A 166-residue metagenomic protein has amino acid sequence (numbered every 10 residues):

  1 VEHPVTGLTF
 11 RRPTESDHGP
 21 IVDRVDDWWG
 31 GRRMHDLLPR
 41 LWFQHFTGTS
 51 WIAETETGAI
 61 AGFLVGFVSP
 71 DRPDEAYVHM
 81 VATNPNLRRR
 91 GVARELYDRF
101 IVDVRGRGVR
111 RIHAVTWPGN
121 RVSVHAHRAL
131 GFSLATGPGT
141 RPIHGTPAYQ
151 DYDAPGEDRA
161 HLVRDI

Functional and structural regions predicted by a protein language model:
G7-I21: A short beta-loop-alpha structural element at the N-terminal edge of CoA-dependent acyl/N-acetyltransferase catalytic
E15-S16, D23-N86, Y97-R99, D103: Acetyl-CoA-dependent GNAT
N84-R90, P118-G119: Active-site acidic-Proline motif in GNAT/NAT acetyltransferases
L96, N120-S123: Conserved short alpha-helix immediately C-terminal to the canonical SAM/SAH-binding motif I of Rossmann-like
V104-T116: Conserved GNAT acetyl-CoA-binding A-motif
H113-T116, R128-P155, H161: Conserved catalytic-core motifs of GNAT/GCN5-like acyltransferases
V163-I166: Short beta-strand-to-coil "C-cap" segments at the C-terminal boundary of structured domains/repeats, marking
